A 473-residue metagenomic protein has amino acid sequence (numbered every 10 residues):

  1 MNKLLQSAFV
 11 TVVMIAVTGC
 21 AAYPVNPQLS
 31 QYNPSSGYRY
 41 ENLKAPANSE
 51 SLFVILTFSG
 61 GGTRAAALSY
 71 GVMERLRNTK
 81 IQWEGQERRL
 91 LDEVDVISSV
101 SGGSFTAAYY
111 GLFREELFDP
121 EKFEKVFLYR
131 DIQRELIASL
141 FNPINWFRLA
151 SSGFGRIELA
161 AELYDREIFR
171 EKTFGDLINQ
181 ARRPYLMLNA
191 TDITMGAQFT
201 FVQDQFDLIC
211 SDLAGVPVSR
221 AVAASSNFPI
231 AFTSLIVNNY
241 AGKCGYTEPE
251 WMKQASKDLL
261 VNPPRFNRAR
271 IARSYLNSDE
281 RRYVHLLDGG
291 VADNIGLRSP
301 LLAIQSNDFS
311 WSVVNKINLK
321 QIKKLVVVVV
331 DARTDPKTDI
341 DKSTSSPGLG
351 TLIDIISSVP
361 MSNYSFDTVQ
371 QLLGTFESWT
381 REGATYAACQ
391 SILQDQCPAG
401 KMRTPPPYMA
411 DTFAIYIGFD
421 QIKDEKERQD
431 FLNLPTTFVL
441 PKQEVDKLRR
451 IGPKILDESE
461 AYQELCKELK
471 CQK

Functional and structural regions predicted by a protein language model:
M1-F9: Bacterial N-terminal signal peptides that target proteins for export
L4, G19-K473: Catalytic domains of lipid- and phosphate-ester/thioester hydrolases
F9-V12, T436: A periodicity- and composition-biased signal for non-globular, repetitive helical segments
M14-V17: Bacterial Sec-type N-terminal signal peptides, specifically the leucine/valine-rich hydrophobic h-region
